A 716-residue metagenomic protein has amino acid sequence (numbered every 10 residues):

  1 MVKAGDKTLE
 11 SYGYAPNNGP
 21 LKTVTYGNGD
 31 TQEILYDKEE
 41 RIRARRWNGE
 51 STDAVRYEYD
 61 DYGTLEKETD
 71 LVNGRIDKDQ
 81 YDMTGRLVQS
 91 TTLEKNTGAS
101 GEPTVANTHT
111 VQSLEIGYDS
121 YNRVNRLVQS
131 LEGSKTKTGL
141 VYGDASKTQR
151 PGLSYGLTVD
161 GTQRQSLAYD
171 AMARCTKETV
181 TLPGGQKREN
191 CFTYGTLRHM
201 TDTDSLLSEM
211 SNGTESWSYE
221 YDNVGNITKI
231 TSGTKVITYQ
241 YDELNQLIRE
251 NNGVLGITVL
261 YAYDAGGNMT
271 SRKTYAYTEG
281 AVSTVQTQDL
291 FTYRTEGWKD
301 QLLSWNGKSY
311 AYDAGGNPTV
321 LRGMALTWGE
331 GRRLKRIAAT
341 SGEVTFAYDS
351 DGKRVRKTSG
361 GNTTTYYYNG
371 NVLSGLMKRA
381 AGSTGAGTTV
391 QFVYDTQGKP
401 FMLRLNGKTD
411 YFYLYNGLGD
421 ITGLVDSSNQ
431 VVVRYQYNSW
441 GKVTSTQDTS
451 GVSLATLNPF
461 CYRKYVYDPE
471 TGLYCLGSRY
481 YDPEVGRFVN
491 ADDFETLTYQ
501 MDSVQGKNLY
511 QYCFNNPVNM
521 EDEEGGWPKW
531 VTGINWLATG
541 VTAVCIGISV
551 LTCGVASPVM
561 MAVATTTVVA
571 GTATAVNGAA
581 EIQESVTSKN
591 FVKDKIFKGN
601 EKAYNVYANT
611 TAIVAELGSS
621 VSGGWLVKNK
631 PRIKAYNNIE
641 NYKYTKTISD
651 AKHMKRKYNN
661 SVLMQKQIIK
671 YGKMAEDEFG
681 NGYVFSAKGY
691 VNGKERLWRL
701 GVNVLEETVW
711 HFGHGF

Functional and structural regions predicted by a protein language model:
M1-K7, Y12, K22-Q32, A44-S51 (+25 more regions): Beta-turn initiation residues at beta-strand->coil junctions
Y12, D144, T196, D289-R294 (+5 more regions): A motif-centric feature for acidic-aromatic and gly/ser/thr-rich catalytic loops and repeats
Y12, I34, Y57, D79 (+22 more regions): A residue-level detector for well-ordered beta-strand positions
R354, L424, K442-T446, D482-V489 (+2 more regions): Short, low-complexity export/processing leader segments characterized by acidic and small residues
T446, K630-V691: Compact soluble domain cores
L509, E524-T587, Y642, A651: Cationic, glycine-rich low-complexity segments
A543-V569, A573, K589-R632: Hydrophobic, membrane-inserting alpha-helical segments
N692-F716: A short, surface-exposed interaction/processing loop segment used at functional sites
